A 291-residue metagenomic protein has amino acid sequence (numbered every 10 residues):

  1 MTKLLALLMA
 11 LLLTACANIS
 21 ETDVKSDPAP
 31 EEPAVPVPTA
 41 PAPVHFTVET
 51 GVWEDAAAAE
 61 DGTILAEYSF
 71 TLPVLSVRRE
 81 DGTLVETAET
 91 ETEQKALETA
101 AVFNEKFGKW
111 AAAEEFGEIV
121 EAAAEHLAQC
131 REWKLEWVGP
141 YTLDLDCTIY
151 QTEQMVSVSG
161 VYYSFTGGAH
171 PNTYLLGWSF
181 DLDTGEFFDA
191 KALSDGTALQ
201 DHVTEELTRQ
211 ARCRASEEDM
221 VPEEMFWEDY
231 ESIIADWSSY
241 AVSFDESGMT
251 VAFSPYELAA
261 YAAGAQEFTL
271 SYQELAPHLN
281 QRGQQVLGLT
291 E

Functional and structural regions predicted by a protein language model:
M1-L8: Positively charged n-region of N-terminal signal peptides that target proteins for export
L12-A15: C-terminal motif of bacterial Sec signal peptides marking the signal peptidase cleavage site
A17-E291: Compositionally biased intrinsically disordered regions enriched in Thr/Gly
